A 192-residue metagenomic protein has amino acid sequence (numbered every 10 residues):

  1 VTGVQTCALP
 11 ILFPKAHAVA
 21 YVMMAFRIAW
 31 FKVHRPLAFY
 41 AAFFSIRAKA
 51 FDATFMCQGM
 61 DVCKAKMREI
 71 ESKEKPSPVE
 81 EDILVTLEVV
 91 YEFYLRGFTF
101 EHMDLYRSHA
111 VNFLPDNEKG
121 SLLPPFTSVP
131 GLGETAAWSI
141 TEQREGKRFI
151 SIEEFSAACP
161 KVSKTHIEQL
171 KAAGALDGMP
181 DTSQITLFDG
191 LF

Functional and structural regions predicted by a protein language model:
V1, A8-F192: Noncatalytic, beta-rich nucleic-acid-contacting surfaces in large DNA/RNA-processing enzymes
